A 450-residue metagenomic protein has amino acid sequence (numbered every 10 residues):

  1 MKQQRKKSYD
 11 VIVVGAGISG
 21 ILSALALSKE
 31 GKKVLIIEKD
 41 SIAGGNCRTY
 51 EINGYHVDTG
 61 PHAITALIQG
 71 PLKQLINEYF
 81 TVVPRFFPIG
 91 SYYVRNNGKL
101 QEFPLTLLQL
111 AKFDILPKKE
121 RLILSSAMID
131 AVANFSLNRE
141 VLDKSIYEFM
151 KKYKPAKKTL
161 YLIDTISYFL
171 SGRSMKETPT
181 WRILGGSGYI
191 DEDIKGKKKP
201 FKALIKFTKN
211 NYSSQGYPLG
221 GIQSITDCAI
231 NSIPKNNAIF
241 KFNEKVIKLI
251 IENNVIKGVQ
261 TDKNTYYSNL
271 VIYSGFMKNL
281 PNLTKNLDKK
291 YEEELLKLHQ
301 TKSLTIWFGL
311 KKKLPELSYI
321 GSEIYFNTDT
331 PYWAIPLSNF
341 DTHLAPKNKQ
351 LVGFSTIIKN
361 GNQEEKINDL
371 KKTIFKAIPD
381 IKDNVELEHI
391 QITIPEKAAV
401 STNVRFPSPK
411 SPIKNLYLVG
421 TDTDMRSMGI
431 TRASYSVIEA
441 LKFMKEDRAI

Functional and structural regions predicted by a protein language model:
Y9-I36: N-terminal Rossmann-like FAD-binding beta1-loop-alpha1 element of flavoenzymes
S28-I52: Glycine-rich FAD pyrophosphate-binding loop
Y55-L137: Dinucleotide-binding Rossmann-like beta1-alpha1 core, especially the glycine-rich loop that anchors the ADP
L100, A111-K198: Rossmann-like flavin
K195-V255: Helical element adjacent to the flavin cofactor pocket in flavoenzyme catalytic cores
P218, K245-K349, G361: Mid-domain catalytic core of redox enzymes that form a hydrophobic substrate pocket/lid adjacent to a catalytic redox
A238, K245-T284, F308-K311, R405-I450: C-terminal structured subdomain/cap of oxidoreductase catalytic cores
P336-I450: Conserved flavin/dinucleotide-binding core of flavoenzymes
